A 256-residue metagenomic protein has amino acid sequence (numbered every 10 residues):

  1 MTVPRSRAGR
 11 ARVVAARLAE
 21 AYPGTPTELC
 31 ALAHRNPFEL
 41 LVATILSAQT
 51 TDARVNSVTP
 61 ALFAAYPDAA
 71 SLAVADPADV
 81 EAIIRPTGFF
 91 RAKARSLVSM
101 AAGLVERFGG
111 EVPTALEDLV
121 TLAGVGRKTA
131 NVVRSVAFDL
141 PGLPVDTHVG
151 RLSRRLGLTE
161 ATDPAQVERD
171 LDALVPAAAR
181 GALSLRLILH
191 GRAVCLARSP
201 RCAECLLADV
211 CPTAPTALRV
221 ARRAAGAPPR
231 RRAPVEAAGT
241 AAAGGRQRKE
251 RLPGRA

Functional and structural regions predicted by a protein language model:
T2-A225, A242, K249-G254: Catalytic cores of DNA base-excision repair glycosylases
R232-E250: Intrinsically disordered, low-complexity terminal tails and inter-domain linkers enriched for S/T/G/P/D/E
